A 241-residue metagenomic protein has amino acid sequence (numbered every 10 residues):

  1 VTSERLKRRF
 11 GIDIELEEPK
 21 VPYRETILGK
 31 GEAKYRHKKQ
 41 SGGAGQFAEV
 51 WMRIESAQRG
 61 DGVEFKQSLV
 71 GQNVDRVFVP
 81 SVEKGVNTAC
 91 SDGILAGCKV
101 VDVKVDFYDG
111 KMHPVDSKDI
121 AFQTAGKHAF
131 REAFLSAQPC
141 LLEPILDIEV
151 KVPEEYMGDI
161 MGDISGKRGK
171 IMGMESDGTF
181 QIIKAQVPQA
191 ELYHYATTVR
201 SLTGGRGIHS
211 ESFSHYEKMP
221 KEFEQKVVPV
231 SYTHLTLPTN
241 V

Functional and structural regions predicted by a protein language model:
V1-L235: Accessory interaction regions appended to the cores of large information-processing enzymes
T236-V241: A short, hydrophobic C-terminal helix/tail in secreted or cell-surface proteins
